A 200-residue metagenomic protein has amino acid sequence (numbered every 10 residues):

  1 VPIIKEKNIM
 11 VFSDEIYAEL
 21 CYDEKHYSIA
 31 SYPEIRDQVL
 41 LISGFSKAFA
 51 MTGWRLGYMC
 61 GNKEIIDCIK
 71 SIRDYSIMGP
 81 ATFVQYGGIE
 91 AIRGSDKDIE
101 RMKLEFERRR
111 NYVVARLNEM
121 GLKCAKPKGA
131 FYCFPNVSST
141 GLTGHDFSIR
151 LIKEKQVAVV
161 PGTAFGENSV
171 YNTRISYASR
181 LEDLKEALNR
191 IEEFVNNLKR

Functional and structural regions predicted by a protein language model:
V1-R200: PLP-dependent class I/II
